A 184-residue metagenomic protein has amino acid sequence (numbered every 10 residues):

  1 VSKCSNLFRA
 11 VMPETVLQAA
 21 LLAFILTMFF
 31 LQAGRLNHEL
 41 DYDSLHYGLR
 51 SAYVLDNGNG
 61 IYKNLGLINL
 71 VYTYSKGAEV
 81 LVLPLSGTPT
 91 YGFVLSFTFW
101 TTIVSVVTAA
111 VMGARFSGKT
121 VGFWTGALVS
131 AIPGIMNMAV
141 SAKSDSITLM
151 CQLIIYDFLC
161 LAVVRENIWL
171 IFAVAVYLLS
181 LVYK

Functional and structural regions predicted by a protein language model:
V1-L31: Start-transfer (signal-anchor) and selected internal transmembrane alpha helices of multi-pass inner/ER membrane
L36-S51, N57-L81, T88-G92: Extracytoplasmic catalytic/substrate-binding loops of multi-pass membrane glycan-assembly enzymes
A78, V82-S86, L95-T108, T148-C151 (+1 more regions): Transmembrane alpha-helices of multi-pass, membrane-embedded glycan-processing enzymes that use lipid-linked
G92-F93, A109-P133, M150, V164: Transmembrane-helix signature of polytopic, membrane-embedded enzymes that assemble or transfer cell-envelope glycans
T125-S130, D157, Y177-L181: Short helix- or helix-capping micro-motifs that position conserved polar/aromatic residues at function-defining sites
V140-I147: Short acidic/glycine- and proline-prone juxtamembrane loop motifs at membrane-interface regions of multi-pass membrane
I155-L170: Membrane-interface transmembrane helices that cradle and orient dolichyl/undecaprenyl
L170-K184: Membrane-interface alpha helices of multi-pass inner-membrane proteins
